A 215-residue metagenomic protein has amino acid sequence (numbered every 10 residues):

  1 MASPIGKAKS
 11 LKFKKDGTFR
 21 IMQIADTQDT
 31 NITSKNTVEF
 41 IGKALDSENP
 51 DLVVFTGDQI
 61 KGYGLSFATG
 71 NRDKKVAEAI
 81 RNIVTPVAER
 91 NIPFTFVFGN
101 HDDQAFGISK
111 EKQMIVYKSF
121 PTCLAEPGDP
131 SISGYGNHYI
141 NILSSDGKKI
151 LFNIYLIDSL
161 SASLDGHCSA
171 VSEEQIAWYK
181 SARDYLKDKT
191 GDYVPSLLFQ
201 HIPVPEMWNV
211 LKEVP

Functional and structural regions predicted by a protein language model:
M1-N82: N-terminal active-site segment of His-dependent metallophosphoesterases
S3-K9, G70-D192: Extended active-site neighborhood of metal-dependent phosphoesterases/phosphodiesterases
T18-Q28, L151-S161, F199: Active-site-proximal beta-strand elements of phosphoester/diester hydrolases
F19, L52, G57, I150-I154 (+1 more regions): Residue-level recognition of the N-termini of beta-strands and the immediately preceding loop/turn
M22-A25, V53-D58, R90, F94-N100 (+1 more regions): Active-site neighborhood of phospho(di)ester-bond hydrolases with catalytic His/Asp-centered motifs
T30-I32, K61-G64, F96-I108, A162-D165 (+1 more regions): Active-site environment of divalent metal-dependent phosphoester hydrolases
N36-V38, A68-G70, K110-Q113, K212-V214: Short, glycine/charged-enriched secondary-structure capping and boundary segments
R72-D73, G191-P215: Active-site-proximal segments of metal-dependent phosphoesterases and phosphodiesterases across multiple
